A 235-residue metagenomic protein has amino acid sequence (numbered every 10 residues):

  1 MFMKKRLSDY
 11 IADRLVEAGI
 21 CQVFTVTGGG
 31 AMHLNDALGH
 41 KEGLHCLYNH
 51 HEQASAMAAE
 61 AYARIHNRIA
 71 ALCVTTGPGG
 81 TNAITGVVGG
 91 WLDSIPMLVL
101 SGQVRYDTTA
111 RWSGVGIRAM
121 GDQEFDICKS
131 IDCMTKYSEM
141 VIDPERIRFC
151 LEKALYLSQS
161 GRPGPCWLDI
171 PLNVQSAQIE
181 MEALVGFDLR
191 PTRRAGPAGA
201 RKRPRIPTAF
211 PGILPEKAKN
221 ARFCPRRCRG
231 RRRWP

Functional and structural regions predicted by a protein language model:
F2-P235: N-terminal alpha/beta PP-like core and its mobile active-site loop of ThDP/TPP-dependent enzymes
